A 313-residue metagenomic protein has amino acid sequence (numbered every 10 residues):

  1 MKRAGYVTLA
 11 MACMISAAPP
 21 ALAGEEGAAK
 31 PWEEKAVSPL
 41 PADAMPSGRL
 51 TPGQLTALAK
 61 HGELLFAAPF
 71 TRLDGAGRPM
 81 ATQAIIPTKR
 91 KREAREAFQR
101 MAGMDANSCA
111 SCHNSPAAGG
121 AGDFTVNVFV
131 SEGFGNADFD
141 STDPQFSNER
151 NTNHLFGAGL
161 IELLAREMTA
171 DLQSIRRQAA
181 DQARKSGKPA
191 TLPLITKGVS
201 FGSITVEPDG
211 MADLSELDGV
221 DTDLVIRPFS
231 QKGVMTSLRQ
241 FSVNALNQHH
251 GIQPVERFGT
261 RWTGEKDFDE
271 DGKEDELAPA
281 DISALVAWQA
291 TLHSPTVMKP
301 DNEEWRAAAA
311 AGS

Functional and structural regions predicted by a protein language model:
M1-L9: Bacterial N-terminal signal peptides that target proteins for export
T8-A17: Bacterial N-terminal signal peptides
L22-S313: Periplasmic c-type cytochrome electron-transfer domains
